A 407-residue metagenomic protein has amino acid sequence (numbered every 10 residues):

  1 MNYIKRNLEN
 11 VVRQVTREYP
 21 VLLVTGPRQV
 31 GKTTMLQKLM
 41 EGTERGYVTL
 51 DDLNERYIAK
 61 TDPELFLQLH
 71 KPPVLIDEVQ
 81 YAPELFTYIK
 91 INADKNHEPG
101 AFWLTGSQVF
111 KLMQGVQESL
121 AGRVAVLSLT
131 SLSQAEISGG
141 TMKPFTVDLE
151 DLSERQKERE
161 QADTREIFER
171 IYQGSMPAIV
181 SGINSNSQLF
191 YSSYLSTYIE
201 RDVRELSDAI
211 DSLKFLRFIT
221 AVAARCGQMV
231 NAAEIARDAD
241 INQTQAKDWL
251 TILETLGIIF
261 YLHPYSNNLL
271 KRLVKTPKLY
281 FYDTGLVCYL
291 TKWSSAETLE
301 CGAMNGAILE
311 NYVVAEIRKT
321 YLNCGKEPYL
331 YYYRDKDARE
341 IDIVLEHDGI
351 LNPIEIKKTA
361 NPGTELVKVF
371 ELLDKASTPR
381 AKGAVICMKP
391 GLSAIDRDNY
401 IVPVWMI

Functional and structural regions predicted by a protein language model:
M1-P27, T33-G46, L50, H70 (+2 more regions): A cross-kingdom feature that marks ATP-driven nucleic-acid transaction machinery
N2, A135, G139-R318, L322 (+1 more regions): Interdomain hinge/linker elements that couple catalytic modules in large macromolecular machines
R45-P73: Short glycine-rich substrate-engagement loop in P-loop NTPases that contacts/grips substrate
N54-R56, Y81-P83, K111-L112, I179 (+1 more regions): Catalytic P-loop NTPase motifs of RecA-like helicase/translocase cores
H70-L85: Conserved P-loop NTPase "ATPase switch" module shared by AAA+ and STAND
F86-F110, Q117-S119: Conserved catalytic/switch belt of AAA+ P-loop NTPases
T105-V109, G115, T130-L132, C387-K389: A short beta-strand-to-loop transition that corresponds to the Sensor-1 phosphate-sensing loop of AAA+ P-loop ATPases
F110-V126, S138-K143: Short regulatory helix/loop adjacent to the ATP-binding pocket of P-loop NTPases
